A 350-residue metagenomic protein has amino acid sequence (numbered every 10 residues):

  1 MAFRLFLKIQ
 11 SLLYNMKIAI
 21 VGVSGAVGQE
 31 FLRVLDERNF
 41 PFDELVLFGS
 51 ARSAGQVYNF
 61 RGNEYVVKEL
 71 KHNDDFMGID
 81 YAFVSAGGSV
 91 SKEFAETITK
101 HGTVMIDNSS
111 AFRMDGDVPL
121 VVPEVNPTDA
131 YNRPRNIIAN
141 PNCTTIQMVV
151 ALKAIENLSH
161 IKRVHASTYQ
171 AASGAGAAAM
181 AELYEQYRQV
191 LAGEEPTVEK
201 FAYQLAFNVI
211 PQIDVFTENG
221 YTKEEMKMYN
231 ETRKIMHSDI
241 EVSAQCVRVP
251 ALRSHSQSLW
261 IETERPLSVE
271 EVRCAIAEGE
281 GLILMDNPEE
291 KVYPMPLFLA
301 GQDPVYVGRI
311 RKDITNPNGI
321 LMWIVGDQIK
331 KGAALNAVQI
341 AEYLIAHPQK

Functional and structural regions predicted by a protein language model:
L13-L205, E241, V305-Y306, I310-N316 (+3 more regions): N-terminal Rossmann-like NAD(P) cofactor-binding subdomain of oxidoreductases, focused on the glycine-rich
A82, A172-K350: Charged docking surfaces used in two-component/phosphorelay signaling
